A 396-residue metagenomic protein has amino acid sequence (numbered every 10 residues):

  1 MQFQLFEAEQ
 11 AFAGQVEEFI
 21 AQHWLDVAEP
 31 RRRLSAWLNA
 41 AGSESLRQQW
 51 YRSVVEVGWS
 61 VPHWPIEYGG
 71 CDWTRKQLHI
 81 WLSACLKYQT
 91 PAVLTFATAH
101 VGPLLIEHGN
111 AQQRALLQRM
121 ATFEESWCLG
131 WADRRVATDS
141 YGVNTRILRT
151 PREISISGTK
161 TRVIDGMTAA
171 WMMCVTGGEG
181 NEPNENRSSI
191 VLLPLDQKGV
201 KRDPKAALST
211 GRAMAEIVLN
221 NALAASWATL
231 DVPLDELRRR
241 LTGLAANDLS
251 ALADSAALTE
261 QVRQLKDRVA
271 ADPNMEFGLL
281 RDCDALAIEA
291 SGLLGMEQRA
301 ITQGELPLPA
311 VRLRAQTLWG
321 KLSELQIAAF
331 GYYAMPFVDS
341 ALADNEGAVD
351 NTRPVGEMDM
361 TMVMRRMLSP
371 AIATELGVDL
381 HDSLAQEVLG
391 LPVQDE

Functional and structural regions predicted by a protein language model:
M1-T95, L116, V338-G347, N351 (+1 more regions): Amphipathic, small/basic residue-rich leader segments at the start of a protein or domain
Q2, I80, F330-E396: Glycine-rich phosphate/cofactor-binding loops in nucleotide/flavin-utilizing enzymes
Q2-L5, K201-L293, P370: Glycine-rich beta->alpha junctions and the first turn(s) of the following alpha-helix
A28-A40, N274-L280, A287-D350: C-terminal helix-coil-helix/basic helical segment that borders enzyme active sites and/or dimer interfaces and provides
Q48-F123, D165-W171, A290, L294-A300 (+3 more regions): Internal helix-loop-helix
F123-A132, V175: A short, Trp-centered hydrophobic/proline-enriched beta-strand micro-motif
T145-L148: A structural signal for short hydrophobic beta-strand segments in well-ordered beta-sheet cores
E153, S157-K201: A short core secondary-structure module
